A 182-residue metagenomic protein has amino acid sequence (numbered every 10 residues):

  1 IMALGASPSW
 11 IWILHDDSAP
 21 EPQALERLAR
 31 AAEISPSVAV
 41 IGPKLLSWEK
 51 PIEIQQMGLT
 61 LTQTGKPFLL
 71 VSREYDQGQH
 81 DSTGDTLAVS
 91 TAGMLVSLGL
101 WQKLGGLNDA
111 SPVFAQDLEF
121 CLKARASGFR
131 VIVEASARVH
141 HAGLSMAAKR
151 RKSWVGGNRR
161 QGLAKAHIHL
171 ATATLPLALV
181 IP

Functional and structural regions predicted by a protein language model:
I1-G5, L122, A166: Short, conserved alpha-helix that lines the donor NDP-sugar binding/gating region of sugar-transfer enzymes
P8-A19: Short beta-strand-to-loop acidic/aromatic patch adjacent to the donor-nucleotide binding site
I13, V40-L46, E134, A142: Short glycine/serine/threonine-enriched helix-capping/active-site loop that flanks the nucleotide-sugar donor pocket
S18-P20, L46, P112, E119: A short, conserved beta-strand element in the Rossmann-like catalytic core that flanks the donor/metal-binding loop
E21-Q56, T62: Conserved donor NDP-sugar-binding/catalytic core segment of glycosyltransferases
T62-T86: Short, flexible, basic/aromatic active-site loop/helix in glycosyltransferases
L87-G106, A110-R138: A short, conserved alpha-helix in the catalytic core of glycosyltransferases
A126, R130-P182: Active-site-adjacent helix/loop segment of glycosyltransferases that harbors family-specific signature motifs
